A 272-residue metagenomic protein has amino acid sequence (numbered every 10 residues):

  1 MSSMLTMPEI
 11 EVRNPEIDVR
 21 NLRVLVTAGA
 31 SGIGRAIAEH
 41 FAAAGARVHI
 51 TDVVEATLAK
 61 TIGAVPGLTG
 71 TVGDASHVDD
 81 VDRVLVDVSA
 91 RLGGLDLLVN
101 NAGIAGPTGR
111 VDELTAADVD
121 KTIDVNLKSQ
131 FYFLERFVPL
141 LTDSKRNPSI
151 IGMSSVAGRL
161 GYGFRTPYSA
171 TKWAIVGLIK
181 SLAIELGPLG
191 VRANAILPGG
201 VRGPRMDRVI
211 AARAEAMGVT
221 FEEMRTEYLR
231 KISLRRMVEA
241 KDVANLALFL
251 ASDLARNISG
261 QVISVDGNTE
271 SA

Functional and structural regions predicted by a protein language model:
S2-N14, D18, A105-T108, L160 (+3 more regions): Short C-terminal tail/terminal secondary-structure segment of NAD(P)H-dependent dehydrogenase/reductase domains
P8, A195, G203, V219-L254 (+2 more regions): C-terminal helical subdomain
D18-H49: Canonical Rossmann dinucleotide-binding motif of NAD(H)/NADP(H)-dependent dehydrogenases/reductases, specifically
G109-V111, T115-I123, Y228: Substrate-binding pocket helix/loop in short-chain dehydrogenase/reductase
L134, T171, I179: Active-site helix of classical SDR
S155: Residue(s) in the substrate-gating loop at a strand-loop-helix junction that position the organic substrate next
G187, R192, I258-G260: Short, small/polar-rich loop/turn modules that mediate ligand/substrate recognition or access, typified
